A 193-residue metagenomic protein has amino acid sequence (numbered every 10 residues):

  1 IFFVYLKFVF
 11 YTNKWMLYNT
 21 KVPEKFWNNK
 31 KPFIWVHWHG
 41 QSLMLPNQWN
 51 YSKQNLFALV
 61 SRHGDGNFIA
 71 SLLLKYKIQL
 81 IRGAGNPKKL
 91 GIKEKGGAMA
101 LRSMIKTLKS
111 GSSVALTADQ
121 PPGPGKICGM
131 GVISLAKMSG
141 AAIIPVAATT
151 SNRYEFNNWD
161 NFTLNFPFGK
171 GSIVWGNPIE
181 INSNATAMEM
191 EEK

Functional and structural regions predicted by a protein language model:
I1-W49, Q54-N55, S71, K77-Q79 (+2 more regions): Membrane-anchoring hydrophobic helices of lipid-metabolizing enzymes
F10-W15, V36, L90-G96, P122: Short, flexible loop segments at the rims of nucleotide/cofactor-binding pockets, characterized by
I34-V36, L59, S113-T117: Structural motif
L59, G83, P145-A148: Generic beta-sheet signal
S61-M104, L108-S110: Conserved nucleotide-cofactor-binding alpha/beta core module
A100-L135, S139: Catalytic-site beta-strand/loop segments enriched in glycine and acidic/polar residues
K126-T186: A cross-family acyltransferase "interaction/gating" segment
